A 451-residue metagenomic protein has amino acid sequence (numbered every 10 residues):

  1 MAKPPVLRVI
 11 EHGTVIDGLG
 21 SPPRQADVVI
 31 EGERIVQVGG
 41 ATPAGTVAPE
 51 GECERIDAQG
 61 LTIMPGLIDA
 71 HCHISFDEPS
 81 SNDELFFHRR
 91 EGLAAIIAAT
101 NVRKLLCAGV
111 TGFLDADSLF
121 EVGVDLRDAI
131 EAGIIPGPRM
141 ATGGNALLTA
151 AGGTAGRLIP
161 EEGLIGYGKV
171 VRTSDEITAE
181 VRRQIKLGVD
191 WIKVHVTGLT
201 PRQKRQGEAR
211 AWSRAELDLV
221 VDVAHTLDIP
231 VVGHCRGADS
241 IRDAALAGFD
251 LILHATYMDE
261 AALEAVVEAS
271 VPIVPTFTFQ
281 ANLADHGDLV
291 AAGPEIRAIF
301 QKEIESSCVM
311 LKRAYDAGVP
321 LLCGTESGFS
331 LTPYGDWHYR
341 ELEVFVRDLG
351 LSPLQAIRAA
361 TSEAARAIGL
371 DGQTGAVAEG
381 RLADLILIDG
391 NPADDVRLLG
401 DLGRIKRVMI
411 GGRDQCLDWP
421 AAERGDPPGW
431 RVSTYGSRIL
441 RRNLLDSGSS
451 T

Functional and structural regions predicted by a protein language model:
M1-A26, I30-E31, V36, A41 (+4 more regions): Active-site microenvironment of metallo-dependent hydrolases
H12, L61, H71-H73, H234 (+1 more regions): Histidine-centered divalent metal-coordination motifs
P43-M64: Active-site metal-binding motif and surrounding structural segment of the metallo-beta-lactamase
L61-A132, A150-G153, A215, L246-A247: Metal-associated gating/positioning segment near the N- to mid-region
D83-I96, R157-A179, P230: Active-site mouth loops of central-metabolism enzymes
I97-G123, P136-A146, V189-R202, I229-P230 (+3 more regions): Divalent metal-dependent hydrolysis catalytic cores, especially in the metallo-beta-lactamase
V196-V309, L322-S330, D348-L351, R366-I368 (+1 more regions): Active-site core of metal-dependent hydrolases
T226, E305-N391: His/Asp/Glu-enriched, well-ordered alpha-helical/loop segment that forms or immediately abuts the divalent-metal
